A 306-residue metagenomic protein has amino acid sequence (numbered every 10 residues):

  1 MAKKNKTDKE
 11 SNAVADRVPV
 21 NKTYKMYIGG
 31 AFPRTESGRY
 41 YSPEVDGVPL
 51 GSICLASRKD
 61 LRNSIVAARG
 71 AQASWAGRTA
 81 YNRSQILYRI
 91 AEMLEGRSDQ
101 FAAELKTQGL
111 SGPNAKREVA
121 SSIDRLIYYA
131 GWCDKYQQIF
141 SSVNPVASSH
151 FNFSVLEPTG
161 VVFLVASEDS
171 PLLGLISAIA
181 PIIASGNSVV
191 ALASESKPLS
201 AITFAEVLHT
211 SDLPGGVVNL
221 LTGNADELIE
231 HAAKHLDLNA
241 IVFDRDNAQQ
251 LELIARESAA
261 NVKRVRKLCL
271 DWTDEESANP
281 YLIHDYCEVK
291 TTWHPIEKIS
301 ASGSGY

Functional and structural regions predicted by a protein language model:
A2-H150, K267: N-terminal Rossmann-like NAD(P)+-binding subdomain of aldehyde/semialdehyde dehydrogenases
M26-I28, S42, I53-R62, L173 (+1 more regions): Histidine- and aromatic-rich ligand-binding microenvironments
G47, R83, G186, V218 (+1 more regions): Residue-level signal for inorganic ion chemistry
A56, Q108, R117-S121, E195-L199 (+2 more regions): Short beta->alpha linker loops
A71, W75, R97, Y129-Y136 (+5 more regions): Change "in soluble alpha/beta enzymes" to "in soluble alpha/beta proteins
Q100, S170, S196-L199, D226-E227 (+1 more regions): Short alpha-helical
G131-P214: Conserved small-residue-rich beta-alpha loop and adjacent elements that most often cradle the phosphate/pyrophosphate
V146, L156, G160-F163, S211-Y306: Conserved NAD(P)+-binding/catalytic subdomain of aldehyde/semialdehyde dehydrogenases
